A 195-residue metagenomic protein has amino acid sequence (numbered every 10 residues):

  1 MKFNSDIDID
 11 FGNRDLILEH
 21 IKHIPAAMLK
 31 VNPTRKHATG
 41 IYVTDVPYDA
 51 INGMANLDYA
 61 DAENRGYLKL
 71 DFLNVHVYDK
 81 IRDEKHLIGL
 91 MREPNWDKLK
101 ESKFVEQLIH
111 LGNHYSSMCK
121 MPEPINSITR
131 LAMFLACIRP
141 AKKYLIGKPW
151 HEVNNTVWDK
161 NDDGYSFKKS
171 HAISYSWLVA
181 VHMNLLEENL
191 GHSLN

Functional and structural regions predicted by a protein language model:
M1-N195: Mg2+-dependent phosphoryl-transfer active-site scaffold
